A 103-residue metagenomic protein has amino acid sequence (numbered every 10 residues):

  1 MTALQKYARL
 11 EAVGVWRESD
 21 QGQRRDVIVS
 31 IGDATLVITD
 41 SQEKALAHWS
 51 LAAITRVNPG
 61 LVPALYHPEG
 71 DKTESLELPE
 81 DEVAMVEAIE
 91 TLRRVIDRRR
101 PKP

Functional and structural regions predicted by a protein language model:
M1-S30: Anionic N-terminal interaction surfaces
T2-K6, A53-P103: Acidic, Ser/Thr- and proline-rich intrinsically disordered linker/docking segments of eukaryotic scaffolds
E18-D20, I38-Q42, H67-K72: Short acidic, glycine-rich loop/turn motifs
G22-R24, I31-L61: Phosphoinositide-binding peripheral membrane targeting modules
